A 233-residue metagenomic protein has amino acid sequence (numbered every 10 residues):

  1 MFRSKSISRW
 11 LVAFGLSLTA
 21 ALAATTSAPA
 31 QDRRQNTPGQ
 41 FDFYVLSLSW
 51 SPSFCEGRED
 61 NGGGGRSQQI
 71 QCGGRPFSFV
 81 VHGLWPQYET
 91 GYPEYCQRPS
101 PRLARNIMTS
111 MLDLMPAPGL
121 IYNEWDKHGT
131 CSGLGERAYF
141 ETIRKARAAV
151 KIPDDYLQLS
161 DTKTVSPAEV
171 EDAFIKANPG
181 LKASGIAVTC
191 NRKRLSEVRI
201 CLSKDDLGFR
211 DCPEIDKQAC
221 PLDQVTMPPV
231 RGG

Functional and structural regions predicted by a protein language model:
F2-G15: Bacterial N-terminal signal peptides that target proteins for export
R3, F43, A117-P118: Intrinsically disordered, low-complexity regions enriched in Ser/Pro/Gly/Gln/His and often acidic
A13-A23: Bacterial N-terminal signal peptides
T26-A30: Sec/Tat signal peptide C-region and signal peptidase I cleavage site
Q31-G57: N-terminal module-boundary/linker segments of secreted carbohydrate-active enzymes
E59-G233: Domain-level detector of nuclease and nuclease-like folds in predominantly extracellular/periplasmic contexts
